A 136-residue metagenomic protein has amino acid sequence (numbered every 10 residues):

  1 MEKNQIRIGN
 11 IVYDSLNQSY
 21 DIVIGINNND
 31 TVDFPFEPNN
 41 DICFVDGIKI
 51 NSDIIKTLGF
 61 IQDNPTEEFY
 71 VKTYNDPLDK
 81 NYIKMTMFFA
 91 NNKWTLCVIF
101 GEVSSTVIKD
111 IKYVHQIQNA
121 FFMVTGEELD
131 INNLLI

Functional and structural regions predicted by a protein language model:
M1-K3: Short alpha-helix capping/helix-loop boundary micro-motifs
I11, Q18-D30: Short beta-strand-centered aromatic/proline hotspots
I11, V23, F60-Q62, M85-M87: Assembly/interface hotspot detector across virion components, adhesins/toxins, and nucleic-acid enzymes
N17-Q18, K80: Glycine-centered tight beta-turn/hairpin loop motif at sheet-sheet or coil-to-beta transitions
V32-I42, N64-K112: Acidic, low-complexity, intrinsically disordered interaction modules
E37-N64, T106-T125, N133: Intrinsically disordered, low-complexity, charged/polar segments
